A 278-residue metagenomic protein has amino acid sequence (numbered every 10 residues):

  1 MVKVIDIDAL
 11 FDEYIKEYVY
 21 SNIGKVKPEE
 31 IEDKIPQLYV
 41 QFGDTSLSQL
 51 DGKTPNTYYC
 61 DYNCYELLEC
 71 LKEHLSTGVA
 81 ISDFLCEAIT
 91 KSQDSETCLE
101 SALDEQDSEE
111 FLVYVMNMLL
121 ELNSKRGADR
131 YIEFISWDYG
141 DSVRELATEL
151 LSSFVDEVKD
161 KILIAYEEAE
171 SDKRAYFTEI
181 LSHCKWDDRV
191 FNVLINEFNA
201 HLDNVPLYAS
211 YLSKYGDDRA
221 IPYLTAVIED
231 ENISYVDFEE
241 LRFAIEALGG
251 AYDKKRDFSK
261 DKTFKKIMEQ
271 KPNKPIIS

Functional and structural regions predicted by a protein language model:
V2-S76, S136-Y139: Long, contiguous interaction/recruitment modules in multidomain scaffold/adaptor proteins
N22, P28, S101-A102, Q106-E109 (+1 more regions): Charge-dense, helix-prone N-terminal extensions
C64-K72, Q93-D104, S124-S136, D156-E167 (+3 more regions): Amphipathic alpha-helical scaffolding segments comprising HEAT/armadillo-like alpha-solenoid repeats
E73, V79-S92, E110-N123, E133-W137 (+5 more regions): Structural detector for internal amphipathic alpha-helices that build alpha-solenoid repeat scaffolds
D107-S108, Y139-G140, A169-E170, A200-L202 (+1 more regions): Short inter-helical turns and helix N-cap capping residues of alpha-solenoid HEAT/ARM repeat scaffolds
S108, G140, A169-S171, D257-M268: HEAT/HEAT-like alpha-solenoid repeats
T225-S278: Eukaryotic acidic, Ser/Thr-rich intrinsically disordered low-complexity regions
